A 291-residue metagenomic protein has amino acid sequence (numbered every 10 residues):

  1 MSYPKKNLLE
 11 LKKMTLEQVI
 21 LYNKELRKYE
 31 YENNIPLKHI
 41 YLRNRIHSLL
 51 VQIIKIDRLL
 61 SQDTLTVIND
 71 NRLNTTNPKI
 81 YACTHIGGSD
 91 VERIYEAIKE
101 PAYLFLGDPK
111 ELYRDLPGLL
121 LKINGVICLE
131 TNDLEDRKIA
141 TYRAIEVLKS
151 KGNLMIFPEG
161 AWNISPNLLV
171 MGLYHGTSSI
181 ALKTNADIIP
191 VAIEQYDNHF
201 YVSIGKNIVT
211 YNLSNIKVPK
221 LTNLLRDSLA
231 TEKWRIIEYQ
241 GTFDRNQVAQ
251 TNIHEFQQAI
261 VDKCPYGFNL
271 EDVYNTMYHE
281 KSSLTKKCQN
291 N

Functional and structural regions predicted by a protein language model:
M1-S61, G267: N-terminal membrane-anchoring alpha-helices
S2-N23, T141-N291: Non-catalytic C-terminal accessory region of glycerolipid acyltransferases and related lyso-lipid remodeling enzymes
R45-L49, D136, K217, L221: Soluble or luminal CAZymes and related metallo-dependent hydrolases
I53-H85: Helix-to-loop junction immediately C-terminal to a conserved catalytic motif
D63, L134-K138, V170: A conditional alpha-helix N-cap/helix-loop micro-motif detector
V67, R114, K138-T141: Structural motif corresponding to alpha-helix initiation and N-cap regions
T75-L134: Catalytic core of membrane glycerolipid acyltransferases/transacylases, capturing the structured, soluble-facing
